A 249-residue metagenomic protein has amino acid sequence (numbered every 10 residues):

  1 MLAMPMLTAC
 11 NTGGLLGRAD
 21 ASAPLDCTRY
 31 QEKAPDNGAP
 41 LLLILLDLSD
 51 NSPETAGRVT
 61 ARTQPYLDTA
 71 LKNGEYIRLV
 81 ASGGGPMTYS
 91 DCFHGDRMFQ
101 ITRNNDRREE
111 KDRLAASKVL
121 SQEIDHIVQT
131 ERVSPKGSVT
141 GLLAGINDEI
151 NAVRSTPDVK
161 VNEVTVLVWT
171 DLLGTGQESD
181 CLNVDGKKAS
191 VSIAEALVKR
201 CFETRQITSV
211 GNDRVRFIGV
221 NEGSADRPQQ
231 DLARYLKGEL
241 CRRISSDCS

Functional and structural regions predicted by a protein language model:
M6-A9: C-terminal motif of bacterial Sec signal peptides marking the signal peptidase cleavage site
N11-G14: Bacterial signal peptide processing site
A19-P40, I44: Post-signal peptide N-terminal segment of mature Sec-exported envelope proteins
A21-S22, L173-Q230, R234: VWA/integrin I-like adhesion module and closely mimicked acidic/polar interface patches used
D36-I44, N73-L79, V164-V166, Q206-N221 (+1 more regions): Hydrophobic beta-strand segments of well-ordered beta-sheets in folded domains
G38-R103, R107, T165-L167: Von Willebrand factor
S49, L172-L173: Catalytic metal-binding/acid-base residues of hydrolase active sites
R103-N162: Von Willebrand factor
